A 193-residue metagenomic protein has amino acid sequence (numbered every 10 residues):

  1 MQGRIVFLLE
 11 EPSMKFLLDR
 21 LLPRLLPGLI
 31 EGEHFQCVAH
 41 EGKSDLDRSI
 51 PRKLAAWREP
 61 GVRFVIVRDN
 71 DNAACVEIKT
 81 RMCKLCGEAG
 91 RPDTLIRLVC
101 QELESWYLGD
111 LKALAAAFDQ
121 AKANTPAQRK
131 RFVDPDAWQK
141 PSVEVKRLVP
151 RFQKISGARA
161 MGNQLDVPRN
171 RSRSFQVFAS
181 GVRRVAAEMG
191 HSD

Functional and structural regions predicted by a protein language model:
M1-I5, K15-C37, S44-D193: C-terminal accessory helical subdomains adjacent to catalytic cores in phosphodiester- and nucleotide-handling enzymes
E10-E11: Helix N-cap/beta->alpha junction signal
